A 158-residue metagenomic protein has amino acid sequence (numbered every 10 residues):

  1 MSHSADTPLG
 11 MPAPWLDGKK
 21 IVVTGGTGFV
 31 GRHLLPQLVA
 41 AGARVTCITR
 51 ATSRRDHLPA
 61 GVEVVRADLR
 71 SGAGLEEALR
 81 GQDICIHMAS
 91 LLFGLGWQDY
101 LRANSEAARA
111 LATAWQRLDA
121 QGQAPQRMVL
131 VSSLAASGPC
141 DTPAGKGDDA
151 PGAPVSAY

Functional and structural regions predicted by a protein language model:
S2-G18: A short, basic/flexible loop-to-alpha-helix module at the beginning of a structural domain
A13, K19-A41: N-terminal Rossmann NAD(P)H-binding glycine-rich loop of SDR-like oxidoreductase domains
D17-G18, Q82, P125: Phosphate-coordination loops involved in phosphoryl transfer and adenosine-cofactor binding
K20, R44-V45, R127: Residues at the starts of beta-strands that form the adenosine-phosphate
T24, I48, C85-A89, M128-L134: SDR active-site strand-loop-helix element
A43-A51: Conserved glycine-rich Rossmann-like NAD(P)H-binding loop of the short-chain dehydrogenase/reductase
R54-H57, E63-A110, L134-P139, P143: NAD(P)H-binding glycine-rich loop region in Rossmannoid oxidoreductase-like domains and their noncatalytic homologs
L92, E106-A157: Conserved Rossmann-fold NAD(P)-dependent oxidoreductase catalytic core, especially the SDR/UDP-sugar
